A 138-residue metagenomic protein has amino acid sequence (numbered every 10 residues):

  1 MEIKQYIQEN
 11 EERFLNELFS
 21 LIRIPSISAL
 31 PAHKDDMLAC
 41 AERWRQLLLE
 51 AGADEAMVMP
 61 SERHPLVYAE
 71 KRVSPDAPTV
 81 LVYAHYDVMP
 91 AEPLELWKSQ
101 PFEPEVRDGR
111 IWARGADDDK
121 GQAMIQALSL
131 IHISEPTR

Functional and structural regions predicted by a protein language model:
E2-D118, A123: Acidic/His- and Gly-rich active-site-bordering loop/insert found across diverse amide/peptide-bond hydrolases
S129-T137: Residue-level detector of conserved catalytic or cofactor/ligand-binding positions in enzyme active sites
